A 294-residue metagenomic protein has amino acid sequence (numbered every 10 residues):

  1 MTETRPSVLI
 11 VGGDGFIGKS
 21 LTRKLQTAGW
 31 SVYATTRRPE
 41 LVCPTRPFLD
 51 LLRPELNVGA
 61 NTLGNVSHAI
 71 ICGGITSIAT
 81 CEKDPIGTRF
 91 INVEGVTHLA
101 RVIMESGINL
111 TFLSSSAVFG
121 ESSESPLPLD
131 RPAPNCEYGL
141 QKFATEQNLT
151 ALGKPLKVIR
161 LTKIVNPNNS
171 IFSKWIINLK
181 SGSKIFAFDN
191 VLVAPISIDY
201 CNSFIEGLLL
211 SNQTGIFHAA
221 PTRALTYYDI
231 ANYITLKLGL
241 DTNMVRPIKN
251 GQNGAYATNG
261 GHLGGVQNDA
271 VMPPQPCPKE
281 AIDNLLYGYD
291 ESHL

Functional and structural regions predicted by a protein language model:
P6-A28: N-terminal Rossmann NAD(P)H-binding glycine-rich loop of SDR-like oxidoreductase domains
V11, A187-L192, F217-L225: Glycine-rich Rossmann NAD(P)(H)-binding loop
A34-E40, L51: N-terminal Rossmann-fold cofactor-binding loop
F48-I91: NAD(P)H-binding glycine-rich loop region in Rossmannoid oxidoreductase-like domains and their noncatalytic homologs
F90, G95-H98, V118-I159, I164-N166: Catalytic helix-loop patch of NAD(P)-dependent Rossmann-fold dehydrogenases
Q147-V193, D199-Y200, G207: NAD(P)-dependent short-chain dehydrogenase/reductase
F204, S211-G254, H293-L294: Mid/C-terminal beta-alpha module of Rossmann-like enzyme folds, strongest in SDR-family dehydrogenases/epimerases
T226-N232, I248-L294: Conserved C-terminal active-site "lid" loop/helix of NAD(P)H-dependent oxidoreductases that clamps the redox cofactor
